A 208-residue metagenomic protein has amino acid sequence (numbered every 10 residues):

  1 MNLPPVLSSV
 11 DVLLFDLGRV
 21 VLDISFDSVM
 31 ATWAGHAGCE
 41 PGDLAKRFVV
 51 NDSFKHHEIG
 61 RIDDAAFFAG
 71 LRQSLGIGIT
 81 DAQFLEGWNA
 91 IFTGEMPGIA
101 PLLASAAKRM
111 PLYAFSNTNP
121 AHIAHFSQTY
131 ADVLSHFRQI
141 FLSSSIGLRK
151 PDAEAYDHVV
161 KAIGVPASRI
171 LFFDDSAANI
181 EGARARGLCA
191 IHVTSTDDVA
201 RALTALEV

Functional and structural regions predicted by a protein language model:
M1-V10, F15, N119-P120, A124-V208: Asp-based, Mg2+/Mn2+-dependent phosphohydrolase catalytic module
L3-P101, K108, N119, I123: N-terminal helical cap/lid subdomain that shapes the substrate entry/recognition surface in HAD-like hydrolases
D16-R19, G60, A106, A114 (+2 more regions): Generic structural signal for small/hydrophobic residues in well-ordered secondary structure, especially within
A104-A107, V160: A structural alpha-helix within SAM-dependent methyltransferase catalytic domains
K108-M110, H136-F137: Short, proline-enriched alpha-helix->beta-strand connector loops that line the catalytic pocket of alpha/beta-hydrolase
P111-Y113, C189: Proline-centered loop/turn at the N-terminus of a beta-strand
